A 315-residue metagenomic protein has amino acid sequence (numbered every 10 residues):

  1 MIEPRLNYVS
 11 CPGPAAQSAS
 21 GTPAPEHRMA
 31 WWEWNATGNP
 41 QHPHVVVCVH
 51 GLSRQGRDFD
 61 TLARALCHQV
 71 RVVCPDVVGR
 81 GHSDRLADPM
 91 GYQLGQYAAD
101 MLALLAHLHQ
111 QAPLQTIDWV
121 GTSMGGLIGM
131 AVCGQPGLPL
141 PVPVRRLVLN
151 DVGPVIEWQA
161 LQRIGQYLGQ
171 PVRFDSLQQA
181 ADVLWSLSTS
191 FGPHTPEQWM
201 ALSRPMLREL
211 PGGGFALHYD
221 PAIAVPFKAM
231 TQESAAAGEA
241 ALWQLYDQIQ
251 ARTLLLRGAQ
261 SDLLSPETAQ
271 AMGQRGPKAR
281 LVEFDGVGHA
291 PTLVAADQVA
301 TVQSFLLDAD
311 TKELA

Functional and structural regions predicted by a protein language model:
M1-V46, H68-Q69, A112, D297 (+1 more regions): Alpha/beta-hydrolase fold catalytic core
A24-H27, N35-G38, T61-R64, V77-V120 (+3 more regions): Active-site loop/oxyanion-hole signature of alpha/beta-hydrolase fold enzymes
V47-G51, R257: The conserved beta1-alpha1 loop
G51-T61, V72: Serine-hydrolase catalytic-loop signature spanning alpha/beta hydrolases and amidase-signature enzymes
L114-W158: Conserved hydrolase catalytic core segment
D175-A229: Conserved alpha/beta-hydrolase catalytic His-Asp/Glu region
R208-Q274: Conserved serine/cysteine hydrolase catalytic core
V287-D297: Catalytic histidine-centered segment of alpha/beta-hydrolase-like enzymes
